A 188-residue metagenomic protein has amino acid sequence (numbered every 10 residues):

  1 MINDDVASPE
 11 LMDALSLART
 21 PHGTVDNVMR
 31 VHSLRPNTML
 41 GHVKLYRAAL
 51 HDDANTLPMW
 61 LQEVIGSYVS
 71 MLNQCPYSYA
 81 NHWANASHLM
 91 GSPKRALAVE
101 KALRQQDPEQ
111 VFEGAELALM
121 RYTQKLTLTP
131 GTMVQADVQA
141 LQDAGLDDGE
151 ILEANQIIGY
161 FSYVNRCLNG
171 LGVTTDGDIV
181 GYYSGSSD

Functional and structural regions predicted by a protein language model:
M1-D188: Hydrophobic alpha-helical segments
